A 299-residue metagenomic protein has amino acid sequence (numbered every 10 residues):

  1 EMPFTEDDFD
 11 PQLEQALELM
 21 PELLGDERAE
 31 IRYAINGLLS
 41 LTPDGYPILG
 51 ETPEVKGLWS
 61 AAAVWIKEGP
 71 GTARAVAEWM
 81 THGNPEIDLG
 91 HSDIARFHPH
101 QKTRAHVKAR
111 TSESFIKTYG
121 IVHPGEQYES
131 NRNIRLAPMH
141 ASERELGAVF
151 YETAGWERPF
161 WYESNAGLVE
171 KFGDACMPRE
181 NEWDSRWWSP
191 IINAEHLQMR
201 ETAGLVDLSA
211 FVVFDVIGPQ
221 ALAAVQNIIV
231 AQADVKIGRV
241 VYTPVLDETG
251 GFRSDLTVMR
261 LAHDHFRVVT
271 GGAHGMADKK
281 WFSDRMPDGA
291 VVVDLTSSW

Functional and structural regions predicted by a protein language model:
E1, W59-A62, F266-G271: Short, well-ordered beta-strand elements
E1-T52, H196-L246: Well-ordered, non-transmembrane segments within structured domains
P3-R135: C-terminal catalytic lobe of FAD-dependent flavoproteins
H98-W299: Glycine/proline-enriched, intrinsically flexible loops and inter-domain linkers
